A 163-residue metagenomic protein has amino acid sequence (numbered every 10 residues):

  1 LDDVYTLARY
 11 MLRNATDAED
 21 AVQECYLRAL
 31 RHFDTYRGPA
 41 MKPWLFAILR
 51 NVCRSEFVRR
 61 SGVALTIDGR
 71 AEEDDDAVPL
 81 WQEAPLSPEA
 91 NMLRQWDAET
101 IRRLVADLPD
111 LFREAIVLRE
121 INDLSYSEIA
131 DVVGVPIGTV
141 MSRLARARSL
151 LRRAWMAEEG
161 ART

Functional and structural regions predicted by a protein language model:
L1-A15, L30-H32, F57, V105 (+1 more regions): Amphipathic, Lys/Arg- and hydrophobic-enriched alpha-helical face
V4, C25, W44-L49, A147: Residue-level preference for hydrophobic side chains embedded in well-ordered alpha helices
A15-H32, L124, I137: Conserved RNAP core-binding helix
E24-M41, R59-S61: Sigma70-family region 2
A47-G69, R94, A157: Arg/Lys-rich amphipathic alpha helix in sigma70-family domain 2
V58-S61, R148-T163: Short, Lys/Arg-enriched C-terminal cap helix and immediately downstream tail that follows
V63-R94, A98, S125: Internal acidic/polar
R102-E114, L118-T139, L150: Helix-turn-helix DNA-binding module
